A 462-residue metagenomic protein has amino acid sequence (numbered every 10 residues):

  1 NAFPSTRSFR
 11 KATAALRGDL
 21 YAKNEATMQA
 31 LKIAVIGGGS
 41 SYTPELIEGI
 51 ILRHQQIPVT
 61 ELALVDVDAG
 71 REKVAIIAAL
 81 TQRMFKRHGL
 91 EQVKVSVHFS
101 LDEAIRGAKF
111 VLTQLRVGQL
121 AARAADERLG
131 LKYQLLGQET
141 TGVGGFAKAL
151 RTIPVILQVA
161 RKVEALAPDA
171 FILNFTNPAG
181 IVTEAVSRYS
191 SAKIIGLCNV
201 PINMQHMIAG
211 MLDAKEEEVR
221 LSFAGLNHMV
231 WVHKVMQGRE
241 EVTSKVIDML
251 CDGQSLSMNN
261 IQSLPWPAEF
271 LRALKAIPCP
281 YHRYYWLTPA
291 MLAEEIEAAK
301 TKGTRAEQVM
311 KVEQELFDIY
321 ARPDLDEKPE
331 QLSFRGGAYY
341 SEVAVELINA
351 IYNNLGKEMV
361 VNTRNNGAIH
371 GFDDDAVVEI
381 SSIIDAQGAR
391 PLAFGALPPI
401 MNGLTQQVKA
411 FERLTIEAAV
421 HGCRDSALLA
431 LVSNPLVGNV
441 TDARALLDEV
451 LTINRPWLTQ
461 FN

Functional and structural regions predicted by a protein language model:
K32-P58, L62-V65: N-terminal Rossmann-like dinucleotide-binding module
L52-L90: Glycine-rich phosphate-binding loop and adjoining beta1-alpha1-beta2 segment of Rossmann-like nucleotide-binding folds
K94-G107: Short acidic low-complexity segments
R106, L112-T113, N174: Redox-cofactor binding/interface segments in oxidoreductases and associated redox assembly factors
A121-R188: Rossmann-fold NAD(P)-binding glycine/threonine-rich loop
R161, F171, F175-R239: Rossmann-fold dinucleotide-binding core
D213-N462: Long, compositionally biased stretches enriched for glycine and/or charged residues
